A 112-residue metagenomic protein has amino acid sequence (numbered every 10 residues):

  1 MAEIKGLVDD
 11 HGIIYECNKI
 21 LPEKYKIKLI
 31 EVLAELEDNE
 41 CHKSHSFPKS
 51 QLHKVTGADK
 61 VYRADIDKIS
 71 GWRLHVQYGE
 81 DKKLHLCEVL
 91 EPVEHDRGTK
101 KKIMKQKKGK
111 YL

Functional and structural regions predicted by a protein language model:
M1-D38, L112: Arg/Lys-rich, positively charged N-terminal/basic patches that mediate binding to nucleic acids
A2-I4, K19, D59-L112: Enriched for short, Lys/Arg-rich terminal
E3-D9, K49-L52, Y78: Generic structural motif
D9-H11, E40-C41, E91-G98: General structural signal for secondary-structure boundaries
I14, H45-P48, Q77: Preference for short coil/turn "hinge" residues that link or interrupt alpha-helices
K28-L29, S44, E91: Residue-level detector of alpha-helical recognition elements and their boundaries
D38-I66: A short, surface-exposed loop/turn module that caps and links secondary-structure elements
